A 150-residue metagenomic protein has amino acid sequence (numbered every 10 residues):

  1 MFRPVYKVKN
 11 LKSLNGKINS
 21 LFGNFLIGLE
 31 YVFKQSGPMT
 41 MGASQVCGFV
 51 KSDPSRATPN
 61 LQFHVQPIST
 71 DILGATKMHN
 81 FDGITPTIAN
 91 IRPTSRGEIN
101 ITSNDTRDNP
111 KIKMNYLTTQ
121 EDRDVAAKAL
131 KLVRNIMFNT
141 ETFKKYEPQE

Functional and structural regions predicted by a protein language model:
M1: Predominantly flavin-linked oxidoreductase catalytic cores and closely associated redox partners
Y6-N10, N19-E150: FAD-dependent oxidoreductase catalytic-site/capping-region signature
L14-G16: Long, compositionally biased, intrinsically disordered segments
